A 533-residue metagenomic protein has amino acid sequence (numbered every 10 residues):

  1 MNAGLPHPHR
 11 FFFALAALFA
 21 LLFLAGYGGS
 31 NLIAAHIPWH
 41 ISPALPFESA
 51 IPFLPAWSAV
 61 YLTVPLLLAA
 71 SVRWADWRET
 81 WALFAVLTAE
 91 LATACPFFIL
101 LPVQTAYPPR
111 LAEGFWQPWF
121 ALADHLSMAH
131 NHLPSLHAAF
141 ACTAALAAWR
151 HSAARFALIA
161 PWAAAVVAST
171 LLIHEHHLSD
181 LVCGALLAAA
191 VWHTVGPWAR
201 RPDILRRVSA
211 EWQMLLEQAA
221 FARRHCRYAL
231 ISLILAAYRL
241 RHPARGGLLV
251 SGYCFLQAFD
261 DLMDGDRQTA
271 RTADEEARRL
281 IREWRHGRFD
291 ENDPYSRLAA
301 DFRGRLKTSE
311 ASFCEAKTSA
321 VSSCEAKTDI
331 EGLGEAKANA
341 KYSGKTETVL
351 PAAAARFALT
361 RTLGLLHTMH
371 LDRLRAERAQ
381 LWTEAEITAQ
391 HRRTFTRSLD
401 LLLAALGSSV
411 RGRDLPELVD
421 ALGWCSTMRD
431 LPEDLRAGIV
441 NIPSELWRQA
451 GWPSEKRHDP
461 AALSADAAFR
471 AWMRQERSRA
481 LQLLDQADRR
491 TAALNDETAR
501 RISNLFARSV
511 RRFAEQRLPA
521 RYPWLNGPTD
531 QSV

Functional and structural regions predicted by a protein language model:
M1-L67, R110, F120: N-terminal transmembrane-helix/juxtamembrane module of multi-pass inner/ER membrane proteins
L24-A25, L91-L100, P161-I173: Aromatic-anchored segments of alpha-helical transmembrane domains
A35-P46, R73-R155, P202-D203, D430: Membrane-interface loops
I51-V64, A121-R150, V182, I387-T394: Membrane-interface loop-to-helix entry segments
V64-S71, A139-L146, W162-S169, L399: Hydrophobic, membrane-inserted alpha-helices
H132-L133, A165-V191: Interfacial helix-loop-helix junctions of multi-pass membrane proteins
R206-S309, L350, A354-G423, M428 (+1 more regions): Catalytic cores of Mg2+-dependent Asp-rich isoprenoid enzymes
G304-L350: Intrinsically disordered, low-complexity terminal tails and inter-domain linkers enriched for S/T/G/P/D/E
